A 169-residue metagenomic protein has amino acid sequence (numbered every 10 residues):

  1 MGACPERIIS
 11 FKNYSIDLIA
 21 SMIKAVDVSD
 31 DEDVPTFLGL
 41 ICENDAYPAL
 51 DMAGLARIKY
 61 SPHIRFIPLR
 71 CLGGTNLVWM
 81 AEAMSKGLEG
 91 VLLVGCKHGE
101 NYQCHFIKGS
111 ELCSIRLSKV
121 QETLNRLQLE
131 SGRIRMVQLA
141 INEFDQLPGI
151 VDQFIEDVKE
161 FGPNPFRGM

Functional and structural regions predicted by a protein language model:
M1-M22: Iron-sulfur cluster-binding cysteine motifs and their immediate structural context in ferredoxin-like electron-transfer
M1-R7, L38-E43, N142: Cysteine-centered iron-sulfur cluster-binding motifs in ferredoxin-type domains/subunits of redox enzymes
E32-F37: A short, charged/proline- and glycine-enriched loop that marks the coil->beta-strand transition at the N-terminal
C42-N44, G95-C96: Cofactor-binding loop segments of dinucleotide-utilizing enzymes, especially the Rossmann-like FAD- and NAD(P)+-binding
Y47-D51: Short N-terminal binding/cap micro-motifs at the start of the first secondary-structure element
G54-F66: Short helix-loop-beta junction
I67-Q146: Cofactor-cradling patches in redox/metallo enzymes
L129-M169: Peripheral docking tails and interdomain loops at the edges of cofactor- or intermediate-handling domains
